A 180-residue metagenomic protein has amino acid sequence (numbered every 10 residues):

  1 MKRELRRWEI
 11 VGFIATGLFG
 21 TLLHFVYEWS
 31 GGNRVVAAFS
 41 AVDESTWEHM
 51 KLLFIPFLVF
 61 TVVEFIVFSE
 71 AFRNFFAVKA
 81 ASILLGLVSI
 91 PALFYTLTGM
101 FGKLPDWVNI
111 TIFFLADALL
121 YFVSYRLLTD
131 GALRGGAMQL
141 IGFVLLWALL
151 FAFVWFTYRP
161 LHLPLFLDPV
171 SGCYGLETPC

Functional and structural regions predicted by a protein language model:
M1-G12: N-terminal membrane topogenic signal
A15-G32, F153-R159: Alpha-helical transmembrane segments of multi-pass membrane proteins
G20, H24, F60, E64 (+1 more regions): Small-polar-interrupted transmembrane alpha-helices in polytopic inner-membrane proteins
A38-K51, C173-C180: Short aromatic-rich membrane-water interface segments that cap or initiate transmembrane helices in multi-pass membrane
K51-E64, F114-R126: Hydrophobic cores of alpha-helical transmembrane segments in multi-pass inner/ER membrane proteins, independent
I83-I90, N109-R126, W147-L149: Hydrophobic alpha-helical membrane segments
T96-W107: Membrane-interface helix caps and helix-loop-helix hairpins in membrane proteins
L128-C180: Terminal transmembrane helical module of multi-pass membrane proteins
